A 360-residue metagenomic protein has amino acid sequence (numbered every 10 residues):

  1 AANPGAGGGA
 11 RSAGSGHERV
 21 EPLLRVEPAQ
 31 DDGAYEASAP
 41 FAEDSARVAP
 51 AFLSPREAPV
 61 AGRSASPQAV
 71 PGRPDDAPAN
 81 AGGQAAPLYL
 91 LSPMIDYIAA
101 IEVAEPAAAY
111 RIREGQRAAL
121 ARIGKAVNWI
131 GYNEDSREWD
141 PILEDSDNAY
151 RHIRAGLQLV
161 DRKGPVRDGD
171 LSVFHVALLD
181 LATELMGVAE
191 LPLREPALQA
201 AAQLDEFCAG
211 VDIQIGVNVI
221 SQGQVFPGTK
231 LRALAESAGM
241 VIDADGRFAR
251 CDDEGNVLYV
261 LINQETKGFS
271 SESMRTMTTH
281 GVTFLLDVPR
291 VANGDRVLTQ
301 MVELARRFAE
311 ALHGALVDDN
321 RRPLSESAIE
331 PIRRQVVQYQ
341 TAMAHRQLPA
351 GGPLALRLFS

Functional and structural regions predicted by a protein language model:
A1-L159, R167-V176, D180-A197, Q203-V211 (+1 more regions): Charge-rich interaction surfaces and accessory domains that mediate macromolecular binding and assembly
A99, I153-L157, R162-P165, I215-Q222 (+1 more regions): Short cationic amphipathic helices and targeting signals
A109-Y110, K163-G169, V225-T229, A292-V297: Short, conserved charged micro-motifs
H152, D180, K230, R290-A292: Metal- and O2-centered redox machinery and metal/ROS homeostasis
A189-L191, A201, C208-V225, A233-L234 (+1 more regions): Membrane-proximal, solvent-exposed terminal domains/tails of membrane-associated proteins
